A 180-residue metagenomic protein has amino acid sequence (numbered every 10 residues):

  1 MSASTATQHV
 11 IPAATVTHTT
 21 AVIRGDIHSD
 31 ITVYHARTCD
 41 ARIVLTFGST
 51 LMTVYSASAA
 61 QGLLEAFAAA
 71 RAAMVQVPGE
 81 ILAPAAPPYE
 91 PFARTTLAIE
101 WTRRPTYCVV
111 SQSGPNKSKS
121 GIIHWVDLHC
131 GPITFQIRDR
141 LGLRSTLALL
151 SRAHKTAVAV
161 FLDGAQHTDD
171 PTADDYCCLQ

Functional and structural regions predicted by a protein language model:
M1-Q180: Positively charged, low-complexity terminal tracts and the immediately adjacent first secondary-structure elements
